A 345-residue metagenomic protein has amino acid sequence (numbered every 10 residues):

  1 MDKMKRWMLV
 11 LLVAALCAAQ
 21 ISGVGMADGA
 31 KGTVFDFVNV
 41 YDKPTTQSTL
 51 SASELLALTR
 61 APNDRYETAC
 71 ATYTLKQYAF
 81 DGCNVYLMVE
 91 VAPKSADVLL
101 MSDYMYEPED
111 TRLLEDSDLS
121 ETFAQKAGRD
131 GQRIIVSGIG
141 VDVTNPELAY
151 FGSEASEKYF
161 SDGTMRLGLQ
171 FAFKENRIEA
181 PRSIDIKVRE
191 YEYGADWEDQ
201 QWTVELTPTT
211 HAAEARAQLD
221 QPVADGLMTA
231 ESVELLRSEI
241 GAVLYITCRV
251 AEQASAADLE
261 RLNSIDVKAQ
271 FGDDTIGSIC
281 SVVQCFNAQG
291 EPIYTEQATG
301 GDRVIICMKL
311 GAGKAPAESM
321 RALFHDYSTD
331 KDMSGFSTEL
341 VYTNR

Functional and structural regions predicted by a protein language model:
K3-D28: Sec-dependent N-terminal signal peptides of Gram-positive bacterial secreted proteins and lipoproteins
G25-R345: Alpha-helical, hydrophobic structural elements that either
